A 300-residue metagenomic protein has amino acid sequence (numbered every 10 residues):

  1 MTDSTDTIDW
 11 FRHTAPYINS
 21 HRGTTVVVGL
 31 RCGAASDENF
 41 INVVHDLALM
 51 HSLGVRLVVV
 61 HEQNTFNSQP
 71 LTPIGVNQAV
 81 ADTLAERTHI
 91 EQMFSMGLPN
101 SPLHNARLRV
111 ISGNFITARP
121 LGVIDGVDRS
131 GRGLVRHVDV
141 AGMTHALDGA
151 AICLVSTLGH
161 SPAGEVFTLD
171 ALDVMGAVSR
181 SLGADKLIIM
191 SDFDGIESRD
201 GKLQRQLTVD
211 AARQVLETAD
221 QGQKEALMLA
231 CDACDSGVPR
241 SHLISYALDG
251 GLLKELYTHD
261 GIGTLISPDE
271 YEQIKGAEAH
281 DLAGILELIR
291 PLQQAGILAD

Functional and structural regions predicted by a protein language model:
M1-R240, E272-G284, L288-Q293: Nucleotide/pyrophosphate-binding catalytic subdomain
H242, G251-L252: Anionic-ligand-binding alpha/beta catalytic cores of soluble enzymes and soluble regulatory domains that recognize
L248, L256: Acyl-donor-binding surface of acyltransferase catalytic domains
L253-K254, L286: A short local structural element in Rossmann-fold oxidoreductases
Y257-A279: Conserved N-terminal entry element of GNAT/NAT acetyltransferase domains
A295-D300: Active-site rim helix/loop that mediates acceptor-substrate recognition in acyltransferases
